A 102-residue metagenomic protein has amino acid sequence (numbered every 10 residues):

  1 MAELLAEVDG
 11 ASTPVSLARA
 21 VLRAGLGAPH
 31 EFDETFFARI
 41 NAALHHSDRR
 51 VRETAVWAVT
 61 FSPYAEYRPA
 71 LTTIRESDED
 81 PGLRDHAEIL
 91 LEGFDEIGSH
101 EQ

Functional and structural regions predicted by a protein language model:
M1-V8, H30-H45, A65-E76, S99-Q102: Amphipathic alpha-helical scaffolding segments comprising HEAT/armadillo-like alpha-solenoid repeats
A2-L17, V21: Surface-exposed beta-loop interaction hotspot
G10, H45, W57, F61: Short, charged/polar micro-motifs that form catalytic or ligand-binding hotspots
S12-T13, S47-D48, E79-R84: Short inter-helical turns and helix N-cap capping residues of alpha-solenoid HEAT/ARM repeat scaffolds
V15-E31, R52-Y64, D85-S99: Structural detector for internal amphipathic alpha-helices that build alpha-solenoid repeat scaffolds
